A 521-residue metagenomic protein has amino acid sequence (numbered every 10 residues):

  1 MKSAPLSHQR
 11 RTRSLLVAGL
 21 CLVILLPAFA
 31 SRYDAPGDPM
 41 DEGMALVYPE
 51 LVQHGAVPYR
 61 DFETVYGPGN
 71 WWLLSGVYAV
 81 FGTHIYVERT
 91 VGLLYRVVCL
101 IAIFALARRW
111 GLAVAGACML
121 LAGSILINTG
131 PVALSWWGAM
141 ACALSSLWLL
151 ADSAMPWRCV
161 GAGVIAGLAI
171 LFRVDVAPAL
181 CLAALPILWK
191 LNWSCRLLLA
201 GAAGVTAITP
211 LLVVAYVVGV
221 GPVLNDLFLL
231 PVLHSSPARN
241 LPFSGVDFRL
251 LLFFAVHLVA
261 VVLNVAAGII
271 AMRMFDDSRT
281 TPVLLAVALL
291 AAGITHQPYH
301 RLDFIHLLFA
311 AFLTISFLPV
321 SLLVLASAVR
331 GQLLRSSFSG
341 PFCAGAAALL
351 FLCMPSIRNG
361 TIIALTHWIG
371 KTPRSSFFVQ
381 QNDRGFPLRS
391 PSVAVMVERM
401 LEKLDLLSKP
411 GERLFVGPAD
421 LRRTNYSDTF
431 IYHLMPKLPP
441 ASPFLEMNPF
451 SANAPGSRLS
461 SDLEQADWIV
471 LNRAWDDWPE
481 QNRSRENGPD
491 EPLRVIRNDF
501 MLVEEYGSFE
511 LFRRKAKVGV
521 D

Functional and structural regions predicted by a protein language model:
Y33-Y48, Y59-L73, T83-Y86, V220 (+2 more regions): Extracytoplasmic catalytic/substrate-binding loops of multi-pass membrane glycan-assembly enzymes
Y66, D175-V176, V217-G221, A348-V518: Extracytoplasmic
W71, I85, R89, R96 (+4 more regions): Aromatic- and kink-enriched transmembrane "portal" helix at the membrane-lumen/periplasm boundary that abuts
T90-W110, S145: Transmembrane-helix motifs of polytopic, lipid-linked glycan transferases
I103-I125, M140-A141, W157, N225-D226: Transmembrane-helix signature of polytopic, membrane-embedded enzymes that assemble or transfer cell-envelope glycans
S124-I127, R158-V174, L180-I187, V205 (+2 more regions): Membrane-interface alpha helices of multi-pass inner-membrane proteins
G138-A166, T314-F317: Specific aromatic-rich, kink-prone transmembrane helix
P178, G293, H300-L334, G340 (+1 more regions): Hydrophobic/aromatic-rich transmembrane helices and adjacent perimembrane loops
